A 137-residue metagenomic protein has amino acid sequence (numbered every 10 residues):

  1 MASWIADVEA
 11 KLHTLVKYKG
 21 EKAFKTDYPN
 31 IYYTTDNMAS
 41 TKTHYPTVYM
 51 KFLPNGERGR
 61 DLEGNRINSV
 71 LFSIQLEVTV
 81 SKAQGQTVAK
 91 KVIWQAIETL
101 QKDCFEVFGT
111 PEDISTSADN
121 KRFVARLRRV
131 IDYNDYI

Functional and structural regions predicted by a protein language model:
M1-R60: Small/polar-rich, solvent-exposed N-terminal microdomains that initiate assembly or binding
M1-S3, N68, D135-I137: Compositionally biased, intrinsically disordered low-complexity segments enriched in polar/Pro/Gly and often Gln
V8, L12, V16, I31-Y33 (+6 more regions): Hydrophobic beta-strand residues in large extracellular and virion-surface proteins
K42-H44, N68-V70, S117-D119: Solvent-exposed loop and beta-edge segments used for protein-protein assembly and interaction
R60-R66: Short beta-strand/turn micro-motifs at beta-sheet edges
R66-K82, K121-Y133: Oligomerization/assembly interface segments of phage tail-like spikes and tubes
A83-K91: Short, conserved charged micro-motifs
K91-I137: Acidic-leaning, charged glycine-interspersed low-complexity segments
